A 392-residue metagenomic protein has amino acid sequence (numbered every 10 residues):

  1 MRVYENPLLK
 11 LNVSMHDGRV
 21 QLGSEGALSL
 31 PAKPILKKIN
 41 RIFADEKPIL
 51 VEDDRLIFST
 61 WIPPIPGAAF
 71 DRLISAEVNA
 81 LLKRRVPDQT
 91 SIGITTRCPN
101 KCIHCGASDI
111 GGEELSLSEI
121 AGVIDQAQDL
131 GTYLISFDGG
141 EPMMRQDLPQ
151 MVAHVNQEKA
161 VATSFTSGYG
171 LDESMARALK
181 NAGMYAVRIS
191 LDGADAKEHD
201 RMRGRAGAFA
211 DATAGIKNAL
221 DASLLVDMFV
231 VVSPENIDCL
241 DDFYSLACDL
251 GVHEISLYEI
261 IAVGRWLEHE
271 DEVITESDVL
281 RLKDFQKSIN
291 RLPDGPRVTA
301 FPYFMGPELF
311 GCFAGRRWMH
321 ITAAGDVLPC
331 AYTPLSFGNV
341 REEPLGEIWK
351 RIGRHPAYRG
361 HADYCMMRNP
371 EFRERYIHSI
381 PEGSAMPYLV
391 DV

Functional and structural regions predicted by a protein language model:
M1-D88: Flexible, acidic/Gly-rich N-terminal and inter-domain linker regions that tether and position cofactor-handling modules
V3-L8, M15-L22, A27-L30, P34 (+2 more regions): Flexible mid-to-C-terminal extensions adjoining Fe-S/redox cofactors in radical SAM and related proteins
K83-S118: Canonical Radical SAM [4Fe-4S] cluster-binding loop centered on the CxxxCxxC motif and its immediate flanking residues
R97-A107, A314, P329-Y332, D363-F372: Local cysteine-cluster metal-coordination motifs and their immediate loop/turn environment, predominantly Fe-S cluster
K101, G139, A323-A324: Residue-level recognition of short loop/turn positions
L117-D138, R145-E259: Radical SAM/AdoMet-radical enzyme domain recognition
A127-M143, G353, Y358-R368: Short Fe-S-cluster ligation motifs
C239, I261-P329, F372, I377: A C-terminal junction/extension of Radical SAM enzymes
